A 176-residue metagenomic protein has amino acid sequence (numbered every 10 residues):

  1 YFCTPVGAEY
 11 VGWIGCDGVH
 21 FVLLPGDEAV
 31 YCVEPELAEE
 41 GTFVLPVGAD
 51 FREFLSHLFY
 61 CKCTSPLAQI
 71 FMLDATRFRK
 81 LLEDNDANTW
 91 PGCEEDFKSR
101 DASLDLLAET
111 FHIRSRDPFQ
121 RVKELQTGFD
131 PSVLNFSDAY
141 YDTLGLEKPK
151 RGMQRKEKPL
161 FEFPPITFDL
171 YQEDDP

Functional and structural regions predicted by a protein language model:
Y1-P176: A C-terminal-region feature
